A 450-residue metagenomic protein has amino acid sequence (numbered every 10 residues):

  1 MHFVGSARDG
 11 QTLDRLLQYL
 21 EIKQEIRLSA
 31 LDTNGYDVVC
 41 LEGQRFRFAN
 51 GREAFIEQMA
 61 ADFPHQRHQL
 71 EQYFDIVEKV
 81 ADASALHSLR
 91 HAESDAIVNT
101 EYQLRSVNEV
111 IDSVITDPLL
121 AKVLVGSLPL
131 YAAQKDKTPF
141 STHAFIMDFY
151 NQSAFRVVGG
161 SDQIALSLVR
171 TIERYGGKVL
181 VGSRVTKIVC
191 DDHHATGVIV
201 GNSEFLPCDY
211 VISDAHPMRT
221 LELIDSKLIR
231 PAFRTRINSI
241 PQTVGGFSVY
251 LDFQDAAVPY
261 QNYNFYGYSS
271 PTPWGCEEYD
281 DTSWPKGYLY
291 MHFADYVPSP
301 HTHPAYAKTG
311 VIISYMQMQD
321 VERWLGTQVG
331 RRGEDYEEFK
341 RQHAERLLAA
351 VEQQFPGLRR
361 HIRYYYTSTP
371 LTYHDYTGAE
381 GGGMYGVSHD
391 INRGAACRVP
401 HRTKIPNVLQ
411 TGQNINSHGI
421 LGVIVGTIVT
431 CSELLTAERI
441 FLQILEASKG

Functional and structural regions predicted by a protein language model:
M1-I76, V387-H389: N-terminal glycine-rich phosphate/pyrophosphate-binding loop and immediately adjacent elements
E42-K137: Rossmann-like flavin
L119-K135, Q353-S417: A glycine-rich dinucleotide-binding beta-alpha-beta segment and adjacent secondary-structure elements that constitute
A144-V200: Helical element adjacent to the flavin cofactor pocket in flavoenzyme catalytic cores
R156, T186-A305: Mid-domain catalytic core of redox enzymes that form a hydrophobic substrate pocket/lid adjacent to a catalytic redox
R184, C190, T436-G450: Active-site-proximal substrate-binding core of FAD-dependent oxidoreductases
Q254-S368: C-terminal segments that line or cap access tunnels to active or ligand-binding sites in enzymes and enzyme-associated
Q413-E438: A conserved FAD-binding loop/helix module that cradles the flavin
